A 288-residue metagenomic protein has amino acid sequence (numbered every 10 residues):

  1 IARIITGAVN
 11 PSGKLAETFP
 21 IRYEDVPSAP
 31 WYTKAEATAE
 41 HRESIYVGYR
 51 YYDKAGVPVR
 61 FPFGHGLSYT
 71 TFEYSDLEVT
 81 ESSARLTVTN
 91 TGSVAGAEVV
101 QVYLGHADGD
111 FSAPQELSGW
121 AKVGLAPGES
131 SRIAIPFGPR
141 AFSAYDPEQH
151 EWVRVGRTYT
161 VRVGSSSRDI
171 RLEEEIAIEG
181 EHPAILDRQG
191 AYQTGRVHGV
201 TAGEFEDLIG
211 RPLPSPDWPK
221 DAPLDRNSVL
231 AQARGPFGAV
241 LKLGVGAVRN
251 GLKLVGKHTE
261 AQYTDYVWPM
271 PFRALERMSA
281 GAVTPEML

Functional and structural regions predicted by a protein language model:
I1-A97, Y103, G156, T160-V163: Secreted, periplasmic, or luminal enzymes acting at the cell surface/secretory milieu
E81-R85, S130-A134, R171-E173: Intrinsic-disorder/low-complexity, polar/charged segments enriched in Ser/Thr/Lys/Arg/Asp/Glu/Gln
A95-V102, A113, Y145-E148: Short, hydrophobic/aromatic beta-strand segments
G105-D110, S166: Change "in extracellular beta-sheet-rich domains … of secreted and cell-surface proteins" to "in beta-sheet-rich domains
G109-P147: Intrinsically disordered, low-complexity Pro/Gly/Ser/Thr-rich segments with frequent PxxP/GP/PP motifs and embedded
P139-L186: Terminal connector regions
E174-L243: Charged, amphipathic alpha-helical linkers/stalks
G256-L288: C-terminal non-catalytic accessory extensions
